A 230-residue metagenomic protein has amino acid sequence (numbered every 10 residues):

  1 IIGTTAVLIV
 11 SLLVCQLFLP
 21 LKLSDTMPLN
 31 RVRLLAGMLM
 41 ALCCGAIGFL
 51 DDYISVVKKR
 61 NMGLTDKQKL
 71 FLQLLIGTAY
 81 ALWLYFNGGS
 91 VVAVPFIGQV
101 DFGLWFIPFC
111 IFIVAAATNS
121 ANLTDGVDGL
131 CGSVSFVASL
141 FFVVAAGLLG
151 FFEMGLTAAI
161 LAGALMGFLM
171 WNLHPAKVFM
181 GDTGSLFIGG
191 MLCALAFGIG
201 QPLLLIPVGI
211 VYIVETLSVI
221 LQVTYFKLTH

Functional and structural regions predicted by a protein language model:
I1-A6, K67-I76, G132: Select subsegments of transmembrane alpha-helices in polytopic membrane proteins, especially boundary-proximal
T4-L50, Y80, L84-Y85, G103-H230: Alpha-helical transmembrane segments
P20-M27, V56-V57, G88-Q99: Membrane-interface helix termini and inter-helical loops of multi-pass transporters
S24-M38, V57-L72: Membrane-interfacial loop-to-helix junctions in multi-pass inner-membrane proteins
L50-K58: Hydrophobic transmembrane alpha-helix segments characteristic of membrane transport and insertion machinery
I54, M62, S90-G98, D128 (+2 more regions): Flexible, active-site-adjacent loop/turn segments at secondary-structure boundaries
L70-F71, L75, W83-I107: Topogenic membrane-insertion module of multi-pass membrane proteins
